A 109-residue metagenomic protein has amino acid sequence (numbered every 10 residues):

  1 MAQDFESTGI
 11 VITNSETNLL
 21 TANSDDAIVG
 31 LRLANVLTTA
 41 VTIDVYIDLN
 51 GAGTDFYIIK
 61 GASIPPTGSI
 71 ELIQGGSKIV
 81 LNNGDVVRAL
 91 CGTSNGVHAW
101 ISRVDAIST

Functional and structural regions predicted by a protein language model:
M1-D26, G30-A34, L90-T109: C-terminal interaction-tip segments
D26, A40, N82-G84: Extracellular Ig-like/FN3 beta-sandwich strand-entry sites
I28-R32, D44, E71: Ordered hydrophobic segments in well-structured contexts
V36-T38: Short, acidic/polar linear motifs in exposed loop/turn regions
D44-D48, W100-S102: Beta-strand signatures of extracellular beta-sandwich domains
D48-G53, A106: Change "in extracellular beta-sheet-rich domains … of secreted and cell-surface proteins" to "in beta-sheet-rich domains
G51-V86: Intrinsically disordered, low-complexity Pro/Gly/Ser/Thr-rich segments with frequent PxxP/GP/PP motifs and embedded
